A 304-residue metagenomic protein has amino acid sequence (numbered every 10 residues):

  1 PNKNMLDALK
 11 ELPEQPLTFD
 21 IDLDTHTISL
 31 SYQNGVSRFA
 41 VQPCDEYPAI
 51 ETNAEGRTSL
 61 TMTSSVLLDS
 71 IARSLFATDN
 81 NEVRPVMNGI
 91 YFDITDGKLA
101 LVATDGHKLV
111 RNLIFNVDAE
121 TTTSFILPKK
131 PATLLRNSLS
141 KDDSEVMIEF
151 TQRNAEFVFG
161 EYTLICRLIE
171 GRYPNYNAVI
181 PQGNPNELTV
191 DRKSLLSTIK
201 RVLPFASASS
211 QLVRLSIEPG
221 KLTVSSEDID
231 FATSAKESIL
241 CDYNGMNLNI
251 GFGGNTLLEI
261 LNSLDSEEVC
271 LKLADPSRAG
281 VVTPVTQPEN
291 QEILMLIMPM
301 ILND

Functional and structural regions predicted by a protein language model:
P1-D304: Structural preference for solvent-exposed beta-strand-turn elements and adjacent flexible terminal/loop segments within
